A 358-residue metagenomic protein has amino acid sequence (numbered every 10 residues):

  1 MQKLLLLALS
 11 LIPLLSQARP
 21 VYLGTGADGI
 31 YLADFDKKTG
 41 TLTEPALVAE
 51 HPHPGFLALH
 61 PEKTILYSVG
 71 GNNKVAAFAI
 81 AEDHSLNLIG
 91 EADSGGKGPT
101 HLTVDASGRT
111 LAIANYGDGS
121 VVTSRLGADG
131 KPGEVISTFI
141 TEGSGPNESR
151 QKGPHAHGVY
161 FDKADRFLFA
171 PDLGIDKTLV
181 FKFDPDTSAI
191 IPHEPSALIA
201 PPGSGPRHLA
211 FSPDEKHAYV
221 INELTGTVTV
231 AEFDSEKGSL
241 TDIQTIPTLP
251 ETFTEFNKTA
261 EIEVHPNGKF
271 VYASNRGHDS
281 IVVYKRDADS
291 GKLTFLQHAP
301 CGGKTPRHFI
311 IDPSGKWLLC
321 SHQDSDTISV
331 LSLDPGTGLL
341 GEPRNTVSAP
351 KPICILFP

Functional and structural regions predicted by a protein language model:
Q17-K37, T41: An edge-strand/N-cap motif at the start of beta-rich repeat modules
T25-G26, G70-G71, Y116, L126 (+7 more regions): Short loop/turn segments immediately following the C-termini of beta-strands
A33-G40, A77-S85, T123-E134, F181-I190 (+3 more regions): Short loop/turn segments immediately following beta-strands, especially the blade-tip and inter-blade linker loops
T43-A49, N87-D93, G143-S149, H193-A200 (+3 more regions): A short beta-strand motif characteristic of beta-propeller blades
E44-G108: Blade-loop segments of beta-propeller domains
H51-E62, G95-T110, E142-D165, A200-E215 (+3 more regions): Beta-rich, blade/repeat-based domains predominating in secreted/periplasmic proteins but also intracellular
Q323-D334, G341-P358: Blade-level signature of beta-propeller repeat domains, shared across WD40, Kelch, NHL, RCC1 and BNR/Asp-box propellers
